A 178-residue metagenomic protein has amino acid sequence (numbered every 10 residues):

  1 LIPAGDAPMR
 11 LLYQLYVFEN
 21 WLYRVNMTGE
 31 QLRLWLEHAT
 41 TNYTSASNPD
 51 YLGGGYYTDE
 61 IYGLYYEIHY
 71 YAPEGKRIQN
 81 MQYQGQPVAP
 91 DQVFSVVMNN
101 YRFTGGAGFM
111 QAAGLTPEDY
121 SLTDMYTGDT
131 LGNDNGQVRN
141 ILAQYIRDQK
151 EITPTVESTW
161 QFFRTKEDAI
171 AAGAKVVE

Functional and structural regions predicted by a protein language model:
L1-E178: Catalytic centers of hydrolytic enzymes
